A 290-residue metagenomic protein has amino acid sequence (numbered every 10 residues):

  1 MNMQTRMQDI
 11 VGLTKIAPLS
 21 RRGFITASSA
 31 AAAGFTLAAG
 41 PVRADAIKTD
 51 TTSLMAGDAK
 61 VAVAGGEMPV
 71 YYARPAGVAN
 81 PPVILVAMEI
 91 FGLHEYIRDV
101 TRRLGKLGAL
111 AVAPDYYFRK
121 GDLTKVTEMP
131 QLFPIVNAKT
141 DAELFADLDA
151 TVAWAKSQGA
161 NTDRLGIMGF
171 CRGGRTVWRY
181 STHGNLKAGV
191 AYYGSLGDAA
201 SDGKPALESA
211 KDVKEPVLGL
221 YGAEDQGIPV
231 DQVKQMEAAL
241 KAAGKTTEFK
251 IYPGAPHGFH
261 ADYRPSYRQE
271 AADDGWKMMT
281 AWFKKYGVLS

Functional and structural regions predicted by a protein language model:
M1-L19: N-terminal secretory signal peptides
P18-G23, A33-K48: N-terminal twin-arginine translocation
D45-A76: N-terminal cap/lid segment of alpha/beta-hydrolase-fold proteins
P81-E89: Short beta-strand element of the alpha/beta-hydrolase
T127-G166, V288: Gly/Ser-rich "nucleophile elbow"/oxyanion-hole loop immediately N-terminal to the catalytic nucleophile in hydrolases
A150-D212: Primarily recognizes the serine-hydrolase "nucleophile elbow" in alpha/beta-hydrolase and SGNH/GDSL folds
V213, G219-Y221: Short beta-strand/loop motif that positions the catalytic acidic residue of the alpha/beta-hydrolase fold
K241, T246-S290: C-terminal catalytic histidine-bearing segment of alpha/beta-hydrolase fold enzymes
